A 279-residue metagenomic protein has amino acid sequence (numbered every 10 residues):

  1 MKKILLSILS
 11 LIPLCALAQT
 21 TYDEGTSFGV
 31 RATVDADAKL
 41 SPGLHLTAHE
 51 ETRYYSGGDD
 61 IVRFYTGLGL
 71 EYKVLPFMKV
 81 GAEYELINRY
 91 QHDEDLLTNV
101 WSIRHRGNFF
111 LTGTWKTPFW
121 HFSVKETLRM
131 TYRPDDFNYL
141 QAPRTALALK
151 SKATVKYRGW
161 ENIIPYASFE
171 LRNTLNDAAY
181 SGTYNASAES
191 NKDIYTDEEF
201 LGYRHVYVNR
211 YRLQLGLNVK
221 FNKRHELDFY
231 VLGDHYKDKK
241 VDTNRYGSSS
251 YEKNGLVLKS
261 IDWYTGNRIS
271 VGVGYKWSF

Functional and structural regions predicted by a protein language model:
M1-D23, Y275, F279: Bacterial Sec-dependent N-terminal signal peptides
T20-E83, I87-Y90: Start-of-domain marker
T20-Y22, T52-S56, E94-T98, P134-A142 (+2 more regions): Extracellular loop and loop/strand-boundary signature of outer-membrane beta-barrel proteins
T26-V30, V62-F64, I103-G107, Q141-L149 (+2 more regions): Residues that define the transmembrane beta-barrel architecture of outer-membrane proteins
L40-A48, F77-A82, P118-F122, E161-P165 (+1 more regions): Repeated loop/turn-to-beta-strand initiation elements of outer-membrane beta-barrel proteins
G81-R144, S168, N173, K240: Outer-membrane beta-barrel translocator/channel fold
L111, V219, W263-F279: Outer-membrane beta-barrel "beta-signal"
T127-N254, W277-F279: Outer-membrane beta-barrel transmembrane domain signature
